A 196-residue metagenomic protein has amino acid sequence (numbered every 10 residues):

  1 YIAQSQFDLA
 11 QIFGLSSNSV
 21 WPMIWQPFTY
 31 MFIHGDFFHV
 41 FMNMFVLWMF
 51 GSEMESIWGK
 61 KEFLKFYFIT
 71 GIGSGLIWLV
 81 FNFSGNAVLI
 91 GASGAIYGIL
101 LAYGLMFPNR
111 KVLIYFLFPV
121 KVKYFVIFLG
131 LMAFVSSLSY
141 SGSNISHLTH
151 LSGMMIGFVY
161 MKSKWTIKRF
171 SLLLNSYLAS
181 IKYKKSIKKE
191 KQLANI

Functional and structural regions predicted by a protein language model:
Y1-I90, V135-M154, M161-K162: N-terminal TM1-TM2 helical hairpin plus the immediately adjacent luminal interfacial "cap"
M49-S52, G98-L105, L113, L117: Generic transmembrane alpha-helix motif of multi-pass integral membrane proteins
S56-I57, M106-P119, T166-S171: Alpha-helical transmembrane bundle and helix-membrane interface signal in multi-pass integral membrane proteins
K61-I69, G91-I96, F116-Y124: Cytoplasmic-side transmembrane-helix entry/capping segments in multi-pass membrane proteins
T70, L105, F118-P119, M132 (+1 more regions): Transmembrane alpha-helical core residues of multi-pass small-molecule transporters, especially secondary transporters
G71-G73, K123-L131: Small-residue-rich segments of transmembrane alpha-helices in multi-pass membrane proteins, especially helix faces
I90-M106, L151-K164: Specific transmembrane alpha-helix
A133-I196: C-terminal transmembrane module of polytopic alpha-helical membrane proteins
